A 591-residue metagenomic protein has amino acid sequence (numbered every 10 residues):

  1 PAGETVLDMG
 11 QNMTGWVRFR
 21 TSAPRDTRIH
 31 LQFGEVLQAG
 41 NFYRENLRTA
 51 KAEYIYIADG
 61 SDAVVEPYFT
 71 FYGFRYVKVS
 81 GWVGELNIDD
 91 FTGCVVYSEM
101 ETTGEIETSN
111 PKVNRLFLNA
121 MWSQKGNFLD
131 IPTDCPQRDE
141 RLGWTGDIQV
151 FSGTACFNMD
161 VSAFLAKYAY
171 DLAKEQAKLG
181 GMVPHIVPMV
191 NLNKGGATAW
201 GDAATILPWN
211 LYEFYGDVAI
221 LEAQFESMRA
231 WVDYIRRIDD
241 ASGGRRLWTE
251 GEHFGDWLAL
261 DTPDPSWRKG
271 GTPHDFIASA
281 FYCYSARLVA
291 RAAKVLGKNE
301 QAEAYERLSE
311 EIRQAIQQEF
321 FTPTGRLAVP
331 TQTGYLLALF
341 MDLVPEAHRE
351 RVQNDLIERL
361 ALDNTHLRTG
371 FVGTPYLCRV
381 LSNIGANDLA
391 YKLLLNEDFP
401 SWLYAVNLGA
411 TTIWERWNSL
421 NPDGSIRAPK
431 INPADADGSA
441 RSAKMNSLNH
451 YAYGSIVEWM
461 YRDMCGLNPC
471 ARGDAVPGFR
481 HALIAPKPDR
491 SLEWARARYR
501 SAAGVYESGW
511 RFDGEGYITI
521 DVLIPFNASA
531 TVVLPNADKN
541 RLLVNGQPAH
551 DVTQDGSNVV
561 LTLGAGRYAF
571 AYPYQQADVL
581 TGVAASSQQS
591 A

Functional and structural regions predicted by a protein language model:
P1-R138, G146-D147, A163-A166, V183-V190 (+2 more regions): Extracellular/oxidizing-compartment recognition motifs
W16-E35, F69, S80, G146-E175 (+4 more regions): Alpha-helical support elements that line or immediately flank enzyme active sites and cofactor-binding pockets
A39-G40, D388-V579: Non-catalytic C-terminal accessory modules of carbohydrate-active enzymes
L86-N119, K125-G126, P132-V150, T154-H185 (+11 more regions): Active-site acid/base region of carbohydrate-active enzymes
G104-E105, V190-N193, V218, G255-H274 (+6 more regions): Short beta-alpha connecting loops at secondary-structure transitions that line or flank enzyme active sites
T322-P433: Extracellular polysaccharide-recognition and catalytic grooves
D578-A591: Residue-level detector of functionally pivotal "anchor" positions at catalytic/ligand-binding pockets or at interdomain
